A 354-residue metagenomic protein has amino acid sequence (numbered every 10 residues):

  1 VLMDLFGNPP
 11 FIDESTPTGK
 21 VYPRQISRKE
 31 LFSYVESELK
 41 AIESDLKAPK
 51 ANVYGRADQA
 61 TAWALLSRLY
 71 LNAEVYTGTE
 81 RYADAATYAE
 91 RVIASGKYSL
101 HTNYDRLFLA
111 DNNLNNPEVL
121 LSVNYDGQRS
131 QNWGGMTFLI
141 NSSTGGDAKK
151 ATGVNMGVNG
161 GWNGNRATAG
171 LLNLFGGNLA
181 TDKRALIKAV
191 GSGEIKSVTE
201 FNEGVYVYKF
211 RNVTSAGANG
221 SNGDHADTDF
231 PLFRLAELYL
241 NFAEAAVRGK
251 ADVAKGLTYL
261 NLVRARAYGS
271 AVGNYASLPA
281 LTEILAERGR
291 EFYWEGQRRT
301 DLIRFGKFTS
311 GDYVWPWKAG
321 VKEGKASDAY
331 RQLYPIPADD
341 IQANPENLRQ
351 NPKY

Functional and structural regions predicted by a protein language model:
V1-A57, Y70-V75, K209-P231, F242-P279 (+3 more regions): Aromatic-anchored glycine-rich loop motif in surface-exposed flexible loops
I12-S15, L46-L65, L69-G145, S270-E283 (+2 more regions): Short, surface-exposed recognition loops and adjoining beta-strand edges that mediate ligand/DNA contacts, enriched
R91-Y239, E244-R248, F308-Y354: Elongated scaffold/linker segments in the mid-to-C-terminal portions of large proteins
